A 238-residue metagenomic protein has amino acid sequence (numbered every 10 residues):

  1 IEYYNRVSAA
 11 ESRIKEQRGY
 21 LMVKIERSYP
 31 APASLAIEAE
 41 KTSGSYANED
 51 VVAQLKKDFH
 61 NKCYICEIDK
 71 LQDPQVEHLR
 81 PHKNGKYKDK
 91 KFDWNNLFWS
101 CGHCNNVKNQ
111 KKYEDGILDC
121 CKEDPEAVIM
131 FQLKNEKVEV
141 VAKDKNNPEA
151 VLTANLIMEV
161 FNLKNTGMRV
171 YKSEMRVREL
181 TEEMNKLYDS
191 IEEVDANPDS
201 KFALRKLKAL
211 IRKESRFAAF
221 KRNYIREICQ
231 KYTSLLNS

Functional and structural regions predicted by a protein language model:
Y3-R6, K15, A150, R169 (+1 more regions): Generic signature of intrinsically disordered, low-complexity, basic-rich segments and short cationic peptides
Y3-S8, I14-K62, G85-F92, L187-Y188: Short, charged surface segments at domain edges that flank catalytic/cofactor-binding sites
S8-A9, F202: Residue-level detector of intrinsically disordered, flexible termini and proteolytic processing junctions
I65-S100, K108-I129: Histidine-centered nuclease catalytic patch
C104: Alpha-helical transition-metal enzyme core signature, strongest for iron centers
N109-N162: Class I S-adenosyl-L-methionine
N155-S238: C-terminal, charged low-complexity interaction regions
